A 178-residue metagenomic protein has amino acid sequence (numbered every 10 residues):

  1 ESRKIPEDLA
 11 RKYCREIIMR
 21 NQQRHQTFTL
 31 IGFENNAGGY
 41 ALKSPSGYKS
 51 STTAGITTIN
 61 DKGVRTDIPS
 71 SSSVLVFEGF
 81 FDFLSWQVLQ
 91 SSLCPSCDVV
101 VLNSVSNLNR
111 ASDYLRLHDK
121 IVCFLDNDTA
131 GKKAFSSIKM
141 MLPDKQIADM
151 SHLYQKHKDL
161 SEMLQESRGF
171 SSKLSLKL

Functional and structural regions predicted by a protein language model:
E1, F83, K139: Short glycine-/small-residue-rich flexible loop motifs, especially phosphate/cofactor-binding loops
E1-T29, K173-K177: TOPRIM metal-binding catalytic domain and adjacent DNA-binding surface shared by DnaG-type primases
S2-K4, D8, N36, L89 (+1 more regions): Generic structural signal for bulky hydrophobic/aromatic residues embedded in well-ordered secondary structure
K4, G47, G79, L153 (+1 more regions): Residue-level preference for alpha-helix termini and adjacent loops
P6, E34, S51, I59 (+2 more regions): Compositionally biased, low-complexity repeat tracts
M19-Y114: Phosphate-handling DNA/RNA-contact segment within nucleic-acid enzymes
S72, V88-L178: TOPRIM fold recognition
